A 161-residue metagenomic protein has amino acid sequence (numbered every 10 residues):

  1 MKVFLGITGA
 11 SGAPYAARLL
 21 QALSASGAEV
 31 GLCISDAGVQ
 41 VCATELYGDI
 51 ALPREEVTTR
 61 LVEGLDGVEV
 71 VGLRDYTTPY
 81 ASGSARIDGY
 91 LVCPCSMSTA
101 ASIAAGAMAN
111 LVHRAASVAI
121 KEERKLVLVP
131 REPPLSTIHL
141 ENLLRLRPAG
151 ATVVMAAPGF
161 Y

Functional and structural regions predicted by a protein language model:
M1-L126, L135-Y161: A cross-family phosphate/adenosyl-ligand binding-site feature
